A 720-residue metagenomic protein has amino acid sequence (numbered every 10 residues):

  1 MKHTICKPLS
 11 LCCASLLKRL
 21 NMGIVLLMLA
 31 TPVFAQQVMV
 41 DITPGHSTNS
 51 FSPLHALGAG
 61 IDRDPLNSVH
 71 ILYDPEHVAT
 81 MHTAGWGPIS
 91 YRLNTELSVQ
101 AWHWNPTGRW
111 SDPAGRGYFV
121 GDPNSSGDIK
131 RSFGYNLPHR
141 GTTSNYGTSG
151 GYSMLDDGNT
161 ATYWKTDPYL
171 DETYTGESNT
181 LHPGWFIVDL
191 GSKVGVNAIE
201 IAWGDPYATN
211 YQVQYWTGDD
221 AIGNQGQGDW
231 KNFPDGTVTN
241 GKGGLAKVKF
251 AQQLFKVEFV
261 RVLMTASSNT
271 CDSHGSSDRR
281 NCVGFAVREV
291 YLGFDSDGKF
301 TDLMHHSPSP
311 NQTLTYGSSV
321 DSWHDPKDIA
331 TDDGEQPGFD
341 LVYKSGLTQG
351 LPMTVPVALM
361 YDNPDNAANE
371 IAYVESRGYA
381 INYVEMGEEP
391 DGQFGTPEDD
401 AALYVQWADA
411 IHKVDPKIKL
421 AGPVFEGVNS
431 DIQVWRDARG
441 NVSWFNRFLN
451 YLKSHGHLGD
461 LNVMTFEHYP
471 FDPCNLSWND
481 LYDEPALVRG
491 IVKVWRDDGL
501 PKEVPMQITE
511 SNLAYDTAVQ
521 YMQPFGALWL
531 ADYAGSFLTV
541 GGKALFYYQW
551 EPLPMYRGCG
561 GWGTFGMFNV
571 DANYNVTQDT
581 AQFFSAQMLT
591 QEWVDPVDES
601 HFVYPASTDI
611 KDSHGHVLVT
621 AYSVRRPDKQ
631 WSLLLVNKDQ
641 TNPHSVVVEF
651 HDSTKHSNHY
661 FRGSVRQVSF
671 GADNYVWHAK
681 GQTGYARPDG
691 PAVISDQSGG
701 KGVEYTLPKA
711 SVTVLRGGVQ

Functional and structural regions predicted by a protein language model:
Q37-P138, N269-D272, D278-N462: N-terminal catalytic cores of secreted or lumenal carbohydrate-active enzymes
T107-K193, G204-Y207, S296-F300: Disordered, acidic Ser/Thr/Pro-rich linker "stalks" and the adjacent N-terminal cap of the next globular domain
L181-P183, G191-A198, K256-E258, P627-Q630 (+1 more regions): Extended extracellular/luminal ectodomain segments enriched in beta-structured repeat modules
H182, D205-D297: Trp- and acidic/polar-enriched beta-sheet ligand-binding modules for extracellular glycan and matrix recognition
N197, D612-F661, F670-N674, S711-V714: Carbohydrate-binding surface patches
P364, N369-I371, P397-S536, V540 (+1 more regions): Noncatalytic carbohydrate-binding groove/subsite architecture in carbohydrate-active enzymes
I508-T620, P627: Aromatic/acidic polysaccharide-binding cleft in carbohydrate-active enzymes
T654-P708: Acidic, Ser/Thr/Pro-rich beta/coil linker or hinge segments at domain junctions
